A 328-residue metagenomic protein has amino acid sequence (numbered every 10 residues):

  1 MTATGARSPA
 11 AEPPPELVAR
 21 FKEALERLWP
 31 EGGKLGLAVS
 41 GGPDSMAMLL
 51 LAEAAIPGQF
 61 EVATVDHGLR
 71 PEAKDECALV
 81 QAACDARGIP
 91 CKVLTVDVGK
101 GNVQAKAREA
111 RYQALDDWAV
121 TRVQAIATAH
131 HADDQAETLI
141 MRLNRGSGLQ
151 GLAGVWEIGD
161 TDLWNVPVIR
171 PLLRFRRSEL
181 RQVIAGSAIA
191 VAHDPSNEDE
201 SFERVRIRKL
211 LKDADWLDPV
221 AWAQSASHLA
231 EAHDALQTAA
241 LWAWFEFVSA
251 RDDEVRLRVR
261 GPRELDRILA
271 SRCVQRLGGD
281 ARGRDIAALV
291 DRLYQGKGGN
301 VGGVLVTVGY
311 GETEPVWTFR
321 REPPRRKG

Functional and structural regions predicted by a protein language model:
T2-L210: Core alpha/beta nucleotide-donor-binding catalytic domains of modification enzymes
T2-P43, A63, H67, V96-V98 (+3 more regions): AMP-forming adenylation/ATP pyrophosphatase catalytic core
L49, I189, W216, Q275 (+1 more regions): Residue-level marker of positions within ordered structural domains that often coincide with functionally constrained
L143, L172-F175, A214, L229 (+2 more regions): Generic structural signal for hydrophobic core residues of well-folded globular domains
R145, L149, W216-V220, G279: Alpha-helix boundary/capping and short turn/kink residues
E198-F202, V220, S227, G261: A short glycine-/small-residue-rich loop at the edge of a beta-strand within enzyme catalytic domains
R208-W222: Conserved anion/nucleotide-ligand pocket segment
